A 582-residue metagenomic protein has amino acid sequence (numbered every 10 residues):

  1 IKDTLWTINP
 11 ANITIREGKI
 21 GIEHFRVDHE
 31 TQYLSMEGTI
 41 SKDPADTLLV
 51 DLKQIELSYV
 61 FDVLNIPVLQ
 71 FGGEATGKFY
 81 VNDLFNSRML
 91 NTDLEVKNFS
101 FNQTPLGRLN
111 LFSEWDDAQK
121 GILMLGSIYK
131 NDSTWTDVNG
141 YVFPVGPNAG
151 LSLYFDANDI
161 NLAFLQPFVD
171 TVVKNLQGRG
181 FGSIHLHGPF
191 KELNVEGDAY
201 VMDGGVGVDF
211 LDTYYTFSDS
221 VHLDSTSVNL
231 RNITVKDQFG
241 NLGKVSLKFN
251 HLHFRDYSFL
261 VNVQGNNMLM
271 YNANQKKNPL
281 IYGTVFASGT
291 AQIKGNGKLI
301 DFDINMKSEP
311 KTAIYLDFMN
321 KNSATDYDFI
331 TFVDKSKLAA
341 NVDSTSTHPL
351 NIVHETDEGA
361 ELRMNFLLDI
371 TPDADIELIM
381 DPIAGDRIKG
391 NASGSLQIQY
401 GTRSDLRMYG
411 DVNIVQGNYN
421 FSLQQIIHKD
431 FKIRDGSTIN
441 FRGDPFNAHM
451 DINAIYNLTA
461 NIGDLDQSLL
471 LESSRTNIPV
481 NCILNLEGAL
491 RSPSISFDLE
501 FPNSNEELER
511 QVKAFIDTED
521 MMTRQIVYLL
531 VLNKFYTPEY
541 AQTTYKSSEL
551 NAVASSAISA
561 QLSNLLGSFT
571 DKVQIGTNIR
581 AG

Functional and structural regions predicted by a protein language model:
A11-T31, E74, K97-F99, T104-T136 (+5 more regions): Strand-loop-strand
I20-G21, L34, A45-L48, R88-L90 (+6 more regions): Hydrophobic residues embedded in beta-strands of well-ordered beta-sheets
M36-T39: Short, T/G/N/S-enriched strand-turn elements that build extracellular solenoid repeat scaffolds
A45-K53, A149-N158, D256-Q264, M364-L368: Short coil-to-beta-strand
V60-P67, T171: Outer-membrane beta-barrel domain signature, especially the mid-to-C-terminal portions of large Gram-negative OMP
L84-N86, P189-K191, N296, G401-R403: Short solvent-exposed strand-capping/beta-turn motif centered on an Asx-Ser/Thr pair
